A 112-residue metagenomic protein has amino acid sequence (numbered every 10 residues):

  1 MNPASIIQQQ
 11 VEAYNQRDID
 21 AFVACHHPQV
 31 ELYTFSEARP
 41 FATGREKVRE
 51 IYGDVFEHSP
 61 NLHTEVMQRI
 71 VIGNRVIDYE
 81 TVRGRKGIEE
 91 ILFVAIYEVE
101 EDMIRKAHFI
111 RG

Functional and structural regions predicted by a protein language model:
M1-D18: Short, aromatic-enriched amphipathic alpha-helices that serve as compact interaction elements
N2, N15, Y33, E37-R39 (+1 more regions): A beta-strand edge to alpha-helix "cap/lid" segment located at domain peripheries
Q9, A21, K47-I51: Alpha-helical elements of Rossmann-like donor-binding domains used by nucleotide-donor carbohydrate transfer enzymes
D18-E31: Short, well-ordered alpha-helical segments enriched in acidic and aromatic residues
P40-G44: Short beta-edge strand/loop motif at the mouth of beta-sheet-based domains
